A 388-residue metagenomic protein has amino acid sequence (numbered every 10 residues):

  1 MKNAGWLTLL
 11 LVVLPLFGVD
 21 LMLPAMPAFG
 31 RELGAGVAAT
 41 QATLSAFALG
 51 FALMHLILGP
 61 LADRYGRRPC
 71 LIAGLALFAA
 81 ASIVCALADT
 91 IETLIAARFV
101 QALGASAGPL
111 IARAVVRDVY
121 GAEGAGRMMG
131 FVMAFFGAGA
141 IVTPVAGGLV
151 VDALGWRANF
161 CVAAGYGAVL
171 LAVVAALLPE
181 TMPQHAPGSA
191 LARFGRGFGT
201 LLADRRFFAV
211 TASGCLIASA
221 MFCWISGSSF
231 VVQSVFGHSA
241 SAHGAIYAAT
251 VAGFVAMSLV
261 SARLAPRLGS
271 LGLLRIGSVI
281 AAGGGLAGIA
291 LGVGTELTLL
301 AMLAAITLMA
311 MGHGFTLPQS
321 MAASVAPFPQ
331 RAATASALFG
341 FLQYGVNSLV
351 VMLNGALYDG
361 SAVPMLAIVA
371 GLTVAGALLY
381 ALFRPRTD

Functional and structural regions predicted by a protein language model:
E32-G34, G66, L87-T93, G104 (+1 more regions): Helix-breaking motifs and short loop linkers at transmembrane-helix boundaries and internal kinks in secondary membrane
L53-E92: Conserved MFS/SLC helix-loop-helix module at the cytosolic interface between two early adjacent transmembrane helices
H55-Y65, M257-L271: Helix-to-loop junctions at the C-terminal end of transmembrane segments in multipass secondary transporters
P69-I83, A164, L273-A287: Structural signature of the two symmetry-related core transmembrane helices
L77-V84, E92-V100, L300-A305: Paired small-residue
T93, G130-A176: Helix-loop-helix hairpin linking two adjacent transmembrane segments in secondary transporters
A97-A138: Cytoplasmic helix-loop-helix junction between adjacent transmembrane helices in 12-TM secondary transporters
T181-T211: Juxtamembrane intracellular "pre-TM" segments in multi-pass secondary transporters
